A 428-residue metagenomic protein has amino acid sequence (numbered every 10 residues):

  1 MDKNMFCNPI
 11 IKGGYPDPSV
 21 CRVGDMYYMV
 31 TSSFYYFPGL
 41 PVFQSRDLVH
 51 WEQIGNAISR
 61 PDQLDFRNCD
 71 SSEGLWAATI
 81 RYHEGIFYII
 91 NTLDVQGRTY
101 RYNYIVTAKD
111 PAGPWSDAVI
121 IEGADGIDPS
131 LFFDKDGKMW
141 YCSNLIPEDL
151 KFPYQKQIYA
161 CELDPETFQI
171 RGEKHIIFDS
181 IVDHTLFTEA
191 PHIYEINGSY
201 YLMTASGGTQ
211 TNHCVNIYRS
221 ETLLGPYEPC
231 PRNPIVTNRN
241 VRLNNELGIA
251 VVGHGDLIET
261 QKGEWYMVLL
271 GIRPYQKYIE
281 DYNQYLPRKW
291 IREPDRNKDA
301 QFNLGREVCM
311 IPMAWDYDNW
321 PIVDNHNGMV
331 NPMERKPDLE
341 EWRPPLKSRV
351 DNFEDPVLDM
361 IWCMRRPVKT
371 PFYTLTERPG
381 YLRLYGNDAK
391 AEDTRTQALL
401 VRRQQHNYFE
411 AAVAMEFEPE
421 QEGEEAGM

Functional and structural regions predicted by a protein language model:
M1-M428: Carbohydrate-active catalytic/glycan-binding domains of CAZyme proteins, especially the secreted or lumenal ectodomains
